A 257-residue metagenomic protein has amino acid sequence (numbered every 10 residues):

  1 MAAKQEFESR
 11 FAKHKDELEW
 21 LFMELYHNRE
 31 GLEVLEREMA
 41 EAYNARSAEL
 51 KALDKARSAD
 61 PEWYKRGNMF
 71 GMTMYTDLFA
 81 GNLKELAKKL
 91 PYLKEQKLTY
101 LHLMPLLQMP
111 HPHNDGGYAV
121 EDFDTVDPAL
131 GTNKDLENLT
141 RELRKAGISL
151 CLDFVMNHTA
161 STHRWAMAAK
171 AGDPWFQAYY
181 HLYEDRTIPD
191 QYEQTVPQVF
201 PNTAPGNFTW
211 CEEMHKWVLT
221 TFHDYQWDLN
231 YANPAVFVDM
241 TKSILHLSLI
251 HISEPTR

Functional and structural regions predicted by a protein language model:
M1-V238, L245: Acidic/aromatic-lined carbohydrate-recognition and catalytic surfaces of CAZymes acting on diverse glycans
S248-T256: Residue-level detector of conserved catalytic or cofactor/ligand-binding positions in enzyme active sites
